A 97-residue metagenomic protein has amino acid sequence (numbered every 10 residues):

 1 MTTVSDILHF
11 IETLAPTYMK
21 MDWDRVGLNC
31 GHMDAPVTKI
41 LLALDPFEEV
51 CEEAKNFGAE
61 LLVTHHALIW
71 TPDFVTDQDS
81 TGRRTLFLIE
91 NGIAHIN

Functional and structural regions predicted by a protein language model:
M1-N97: Hydrophobic structural segments
